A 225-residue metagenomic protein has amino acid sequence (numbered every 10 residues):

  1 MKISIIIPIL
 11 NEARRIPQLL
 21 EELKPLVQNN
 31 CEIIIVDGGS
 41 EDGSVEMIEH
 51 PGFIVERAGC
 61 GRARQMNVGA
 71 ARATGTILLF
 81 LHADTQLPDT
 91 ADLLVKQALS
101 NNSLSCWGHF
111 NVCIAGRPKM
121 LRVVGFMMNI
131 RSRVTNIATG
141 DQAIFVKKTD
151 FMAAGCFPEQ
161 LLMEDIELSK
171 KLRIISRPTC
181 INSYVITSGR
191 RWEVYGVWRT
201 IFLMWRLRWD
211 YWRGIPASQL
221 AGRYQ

Functional and structural regions predicted by a protein language model:
N11-P25: Short, well-formed alpha-helical segments that are part of the catalytic scaffolds of diverse glycosyltransferases
R14-Q18, D42-H50: Acidic helix N-cap motif at the loop->helix transition within catalytic regions of sugar-transfer enzymes
L20, K24, N30-G39, E56: Short beta-strand/loop segment that forms part of the nucleotide-sugar
C31-I34, V45-R72: Conserved donor nucleotide-binding strand/loop of the catalytic core
D37-V45, T85-Q86: A conserved acidic beta->alpha catalytic loop
L78: Short aromatic/hydrophobic "clamp" motif used to bind/position activated sugar donors
T90-M120: Conserved donor NDP-sugar-binding/catalytic core segment of glycosyltransferases
K170-Q225: Hydrophobic helical membrane-anchoring modules
